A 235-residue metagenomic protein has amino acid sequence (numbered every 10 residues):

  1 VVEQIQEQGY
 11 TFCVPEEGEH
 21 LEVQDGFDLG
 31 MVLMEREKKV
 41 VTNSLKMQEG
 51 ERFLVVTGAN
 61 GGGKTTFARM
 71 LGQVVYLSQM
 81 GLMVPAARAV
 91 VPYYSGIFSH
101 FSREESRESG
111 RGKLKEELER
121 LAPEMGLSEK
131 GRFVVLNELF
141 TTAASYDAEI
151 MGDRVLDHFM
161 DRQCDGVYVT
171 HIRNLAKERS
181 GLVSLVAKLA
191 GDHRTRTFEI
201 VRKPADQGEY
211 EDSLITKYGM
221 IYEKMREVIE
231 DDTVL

Functional and structural regions predicted by a protein language model:
V2-V32: Charged, amphipathic alpha-helical linker segments immediately N-terminal to NTP-binding catalytic cores
E22-L235: ATPase nucleotide-binding head domains, primarily ABC-like/P-loop NTPase cores
